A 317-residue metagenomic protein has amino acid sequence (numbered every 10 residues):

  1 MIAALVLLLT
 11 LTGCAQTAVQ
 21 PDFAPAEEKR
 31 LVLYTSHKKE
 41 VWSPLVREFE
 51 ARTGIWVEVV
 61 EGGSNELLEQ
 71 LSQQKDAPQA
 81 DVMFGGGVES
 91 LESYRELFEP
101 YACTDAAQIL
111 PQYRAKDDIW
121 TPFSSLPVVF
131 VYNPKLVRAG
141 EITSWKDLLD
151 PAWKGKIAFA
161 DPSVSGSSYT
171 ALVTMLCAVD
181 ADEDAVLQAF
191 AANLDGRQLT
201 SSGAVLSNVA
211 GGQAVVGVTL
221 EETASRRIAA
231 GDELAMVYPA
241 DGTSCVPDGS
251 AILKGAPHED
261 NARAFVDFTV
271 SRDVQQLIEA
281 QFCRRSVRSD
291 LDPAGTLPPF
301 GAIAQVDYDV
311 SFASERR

Functional and structural regions predicted by a protein language model:
I2-T12: Bacterial N-terminal signal peptides
C14-F23: Bacterial lipoprotein signal-peptidase II cleavage site
E28-L31, I55, P78-A80, W153-K156 (+3 more regions): Loop/turn elements at helix/coil->beta-strand transitions in domains of secreted/extracellular proteins
V32-V57: Short, polar/charged alpha-helical segment
S36-S43, G62-E66, S72, P78-A214: Extracytoplasmic ligand-binding site segments that recognize negatively charged/polar headgroups
Q112, L126, L187-A191, Q198-L199 (+3 more regions): Periplasmic-binding protein-like
V129-L136, L176, V246-H258, L277-I278: A bilobed periplasmic-binding-protein/Venus flytrap-type ligand-binding module shared by bacterial periplasmic
L253-D307: Mature extracytoplasmic/periplasmic domains
